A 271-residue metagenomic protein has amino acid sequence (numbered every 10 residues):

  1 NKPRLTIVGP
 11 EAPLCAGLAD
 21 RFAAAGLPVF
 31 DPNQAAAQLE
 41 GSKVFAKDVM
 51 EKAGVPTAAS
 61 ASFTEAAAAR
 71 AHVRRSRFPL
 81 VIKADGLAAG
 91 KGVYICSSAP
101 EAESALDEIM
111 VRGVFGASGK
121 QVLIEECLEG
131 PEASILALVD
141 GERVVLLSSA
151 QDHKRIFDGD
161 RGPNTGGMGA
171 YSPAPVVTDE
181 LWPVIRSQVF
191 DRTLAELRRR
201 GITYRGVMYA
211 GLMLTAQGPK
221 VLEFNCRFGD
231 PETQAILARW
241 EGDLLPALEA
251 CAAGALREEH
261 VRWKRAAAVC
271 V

Functional and structural regions predicted by a protein language model:
P3-S42, G54-S62: A short, GP-enriched loop/loop-strand-helix hinge that lies immediately N-terminal to, or at the N-terminal rim
T6, K83, G166, V271: Residue-level signal for inorganic ion chemistry
I7-V8, V29-P32, A59-S62, L80-A84 (+4 more regions): General beta-strand structural signal in soluble alpha/beta enzymes
L14-A16, A69, E132-A133: Short, well-ordered alpha-helical microsegments
P32-G92: A conserved helix-loop-beta module that forms one wall/lid of the active-site cleft in ATP-utilizing catalytic domains
G92-L237: Internal nucleotide-binding/catalytic subdomain
L248-V271: A glycine-rich beta-turn/hairpin centered on an aromatic-Pro dipeptide
